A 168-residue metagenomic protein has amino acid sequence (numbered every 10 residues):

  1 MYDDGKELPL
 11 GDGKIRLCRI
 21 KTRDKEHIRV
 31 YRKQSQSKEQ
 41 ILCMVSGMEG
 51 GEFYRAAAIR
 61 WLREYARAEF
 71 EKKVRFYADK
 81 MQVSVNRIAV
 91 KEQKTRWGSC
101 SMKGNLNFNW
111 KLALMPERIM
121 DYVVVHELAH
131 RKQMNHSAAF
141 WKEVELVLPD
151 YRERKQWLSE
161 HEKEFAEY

Functional and structural regions predicted by a protein language model:
M1-D121, R131-Y168: Active-site-proximal or metal-binding-adjacent scaffold patches in catalytic folds
V124: Walker B beta-strand of ABC/ABC-like P-loop ATPase nucleotide-binding domains, specifically the conserved hydrophobic
E127: Walker B catalytic acidic pair
